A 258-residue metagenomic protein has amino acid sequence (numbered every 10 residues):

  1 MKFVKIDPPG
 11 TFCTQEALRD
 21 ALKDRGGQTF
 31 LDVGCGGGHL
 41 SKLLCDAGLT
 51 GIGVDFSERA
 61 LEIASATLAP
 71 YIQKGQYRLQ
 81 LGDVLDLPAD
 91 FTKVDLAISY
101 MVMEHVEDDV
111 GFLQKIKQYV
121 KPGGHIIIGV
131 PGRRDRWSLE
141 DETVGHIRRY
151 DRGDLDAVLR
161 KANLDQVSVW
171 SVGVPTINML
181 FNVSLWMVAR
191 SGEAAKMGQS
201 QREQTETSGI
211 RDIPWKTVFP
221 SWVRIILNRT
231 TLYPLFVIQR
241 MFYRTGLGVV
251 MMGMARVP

Functional and structural regions predicted by a protein language model:
M1-T92, L96, Y100, R244-A255: Conserved N-terminal segment of class I S-adenosyl-L-methionine
K2-F12, H39, L85, E107-K115 (+1 more regions): S-adenosyl-L-methionine-dependent methyltransferase catalytic module, highlighting the catalytic core
M101-H105: A short His-aromatic
